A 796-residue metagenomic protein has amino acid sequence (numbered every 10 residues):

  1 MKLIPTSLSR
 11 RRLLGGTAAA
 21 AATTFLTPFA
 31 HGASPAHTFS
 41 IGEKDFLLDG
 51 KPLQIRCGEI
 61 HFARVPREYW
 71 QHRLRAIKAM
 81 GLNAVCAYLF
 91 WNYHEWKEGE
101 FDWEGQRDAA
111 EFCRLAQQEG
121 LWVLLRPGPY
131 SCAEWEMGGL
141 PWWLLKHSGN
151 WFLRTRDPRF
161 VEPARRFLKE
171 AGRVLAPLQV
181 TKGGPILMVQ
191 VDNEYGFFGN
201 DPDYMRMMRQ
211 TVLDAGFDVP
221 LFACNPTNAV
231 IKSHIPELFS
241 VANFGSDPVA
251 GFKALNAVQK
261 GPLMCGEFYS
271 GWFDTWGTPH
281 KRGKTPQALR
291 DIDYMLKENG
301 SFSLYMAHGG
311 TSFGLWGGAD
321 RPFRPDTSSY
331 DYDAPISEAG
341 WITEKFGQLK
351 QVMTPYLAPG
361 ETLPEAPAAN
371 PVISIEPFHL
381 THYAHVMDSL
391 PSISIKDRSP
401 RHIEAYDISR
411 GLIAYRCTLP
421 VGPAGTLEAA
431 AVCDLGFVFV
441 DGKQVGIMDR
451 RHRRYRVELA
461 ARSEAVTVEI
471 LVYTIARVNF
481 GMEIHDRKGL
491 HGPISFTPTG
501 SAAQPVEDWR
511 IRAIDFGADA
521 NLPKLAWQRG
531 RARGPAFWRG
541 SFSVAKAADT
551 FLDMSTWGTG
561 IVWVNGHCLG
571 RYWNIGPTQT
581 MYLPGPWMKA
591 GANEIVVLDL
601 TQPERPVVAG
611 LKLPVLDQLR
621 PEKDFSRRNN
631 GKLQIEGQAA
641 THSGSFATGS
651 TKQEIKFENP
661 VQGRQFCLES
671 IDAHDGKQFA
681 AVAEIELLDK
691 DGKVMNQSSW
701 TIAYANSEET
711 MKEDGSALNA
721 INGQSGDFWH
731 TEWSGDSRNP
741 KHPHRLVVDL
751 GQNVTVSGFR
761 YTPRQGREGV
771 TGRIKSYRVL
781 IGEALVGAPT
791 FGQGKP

Functional and structural regions predicted by a protein language model:
K2-T6, R12-H31: N-terminal export signals
G32-N83: N-terminal carbohydrate-binding accessory modules
H72-A79, C86-W135, L213: Aromatic-lined substrate-binding rim segments of carbohydrate-active enzymes
P163-I231: Active-site neighborhood of glycoside hydrolase catalytic domains
D247-T327, D333-P335: Catalytic-core region of carbohydrate-active enzymes that cleave or remodel glycosidic bonds
I393-R398, N565, G631-R664, H674-V756 (+2 more regions): Disordered, acidic Ser/Thr/Pro-rich linker "stalks" and the adjacent N-terminal cap of the next globular domain
A424-F439, V468, F542-N565, Y572-W573 (+1 more regions): Aromatic-lined ligand-binding clefts that engage carbohydrates, nucleic acids, or primary amines
I470-I475, V597-Q602, E669-G676: Short beta-strand-plus-loop segments that form exposed binding edges in beta-rich domains
